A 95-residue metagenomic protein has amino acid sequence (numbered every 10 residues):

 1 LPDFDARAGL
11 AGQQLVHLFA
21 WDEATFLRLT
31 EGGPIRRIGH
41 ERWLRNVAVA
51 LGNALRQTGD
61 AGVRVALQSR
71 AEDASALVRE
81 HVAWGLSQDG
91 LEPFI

Functional and structural regions predicted by a protein language model:
L1-R42: Primarily the internal scaffold of c-type cytochrome electron-transfer domains, especially repeated/multiheme c-type
V16, A48-V49, Q68: Amphipathic alpha-helical repeat scaffolds
T25-L29, T58-A71, L91-I95: Amphipathic alpha-helical scaffolding segments comprising HEAT/armadillo-like alpha-solenoid repeats
H40, A74-A76: Short inter-helical turns and helix N-cap capping residues of alpha-solenoid HEAT/ARM repeat scaffolds
E41-A50: HEAT-repeat alpha-solenoid elements in large eukaryotic scaffold proteins
V47, V82-A83: Conserved hydrophobic register position within alpha-solenoid helical repeats
R79: Glycine-rich, small/acidic residue-mixed loop/short-helix segments
